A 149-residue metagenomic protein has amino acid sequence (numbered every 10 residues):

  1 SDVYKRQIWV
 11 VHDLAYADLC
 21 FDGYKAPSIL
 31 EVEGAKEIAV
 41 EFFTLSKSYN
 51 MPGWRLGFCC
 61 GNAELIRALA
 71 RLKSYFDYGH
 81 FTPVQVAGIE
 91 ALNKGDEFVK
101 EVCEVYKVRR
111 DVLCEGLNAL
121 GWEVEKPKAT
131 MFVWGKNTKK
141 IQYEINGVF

Functional and structural regions predicted by a protein language model:
D2-Y4: Short, small-residue-biased leader/transition segments that mark boundaries at the very start of proteins
V10-H12, Y78, K126: Hydrophobic residues in well-ordered beta-strands that form the structural core
L14-Y16: Conserved Walker B
V32-A68: Active-site PLP attachment segment
G34, E64-P83: Active-site C-terminal subdomain of aminotransferase-like
L69-F76, A91-E115: Structural signature of PLP-dependent enzymes
I89, V105-C114, V124-N137: Conserved glycine-rich beta-strand-loop-beta hairpin in the small C-terminal domain of fold type I
G121-E123, F132-F149: Conserved C-terminal alpha-helix-loop-beta "cap" of PLP-dependent enzymes that closes/shapes the active-site mouth
